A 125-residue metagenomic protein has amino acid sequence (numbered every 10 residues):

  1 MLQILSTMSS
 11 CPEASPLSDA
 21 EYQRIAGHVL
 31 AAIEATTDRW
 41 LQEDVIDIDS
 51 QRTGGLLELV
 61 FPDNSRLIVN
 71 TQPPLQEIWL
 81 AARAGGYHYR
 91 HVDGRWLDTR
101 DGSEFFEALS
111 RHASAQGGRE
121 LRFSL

Functional and structural regions predicted by a protein language model:
L2-L125: N-terminal intrinsically disordered, cationic/polar leader segments that include organellar targeting peptides
